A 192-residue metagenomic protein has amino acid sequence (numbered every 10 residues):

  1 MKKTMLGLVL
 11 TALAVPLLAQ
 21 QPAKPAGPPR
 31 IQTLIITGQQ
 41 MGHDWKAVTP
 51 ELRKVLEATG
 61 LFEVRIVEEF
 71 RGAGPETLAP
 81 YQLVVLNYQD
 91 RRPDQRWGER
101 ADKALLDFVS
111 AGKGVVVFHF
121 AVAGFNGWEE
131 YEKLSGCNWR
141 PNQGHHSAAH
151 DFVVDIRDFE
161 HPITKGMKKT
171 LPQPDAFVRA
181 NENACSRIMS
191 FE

Functional and structural regions predicted by a protein language model:
M1-T4: Positively charged n-region of N-terminal signal peptides that target proteins for export
G7-P16: Bacterial N-terminal signal peptides
Q20-Y81: Aromatic-Pro/Gly-enriched surface loop or interdomain linker that acts as a lid/target-recognition segment
K24, E57, E63, C137 (+1 more regions): Catalytic beta-strand/loop cores that center a nucleophilic Ser/Cys/Thr and support acyl-enzyme chemistry
Q32-T37, E63-I66, Q82-N87, V109 (+2 more regions): Structural recognition of the beta-strand scaffold that forms the well-ordered cores of secreted hydrolase catalytic
I36, D90-K169: A glycine-rich, often tryptophan-bearing local segment used as a flexible ligand/cofactor-contacting loop or short
R65, F70-F108: Mid-chain, structured segments of secreted extracytoplasmic proteins
P80-Q82, S135, C185: Short, well-ordered alpha-helix to beta-strand connector turns
